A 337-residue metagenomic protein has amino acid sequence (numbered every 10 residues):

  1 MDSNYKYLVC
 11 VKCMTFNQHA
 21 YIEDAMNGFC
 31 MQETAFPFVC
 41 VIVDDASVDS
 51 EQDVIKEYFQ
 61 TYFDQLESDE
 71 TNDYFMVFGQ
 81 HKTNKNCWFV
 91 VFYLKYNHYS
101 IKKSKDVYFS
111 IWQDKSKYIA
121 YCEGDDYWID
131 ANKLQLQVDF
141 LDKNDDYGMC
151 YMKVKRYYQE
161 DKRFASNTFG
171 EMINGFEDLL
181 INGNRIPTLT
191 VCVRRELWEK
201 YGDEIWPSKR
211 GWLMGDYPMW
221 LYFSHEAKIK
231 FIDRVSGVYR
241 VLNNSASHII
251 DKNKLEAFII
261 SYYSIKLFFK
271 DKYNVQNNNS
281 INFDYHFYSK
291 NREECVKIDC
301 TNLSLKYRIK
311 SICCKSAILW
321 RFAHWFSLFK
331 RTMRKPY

Functional and structural regions predicted by a protein language model:
M1-M31: N-proximal low-complexity "stem/linker" segments adjacent to membrane-targeting elements
Y7-C10, V39, P218: Cell-envelope/extracellular polymer assembly enzymes that use nucleotide-activated donors
C30-Y93: Acidic donor-binding segment of Leloir-type glycosyltransferases
D106-Y118: Active-site nucleotide-sugar/metal-binding loop of Leloir-type enzymes
S116-Y127: Short beta-strand-to-loop acidic/aromatic patch adjacent to the donor-nucleotide binding site
N132-F164: Conserved donor NDP-sugar-binding/catalytic core segment of glycosyltransferases
M152, F169-D251: Conserved nucleotide-sugar donor-binding catalytic segment
D178, W212, V235, Y239-L242 (+2 more regions): Catalytic core of nucleotide-sugar-dependent glycosyltransferases
